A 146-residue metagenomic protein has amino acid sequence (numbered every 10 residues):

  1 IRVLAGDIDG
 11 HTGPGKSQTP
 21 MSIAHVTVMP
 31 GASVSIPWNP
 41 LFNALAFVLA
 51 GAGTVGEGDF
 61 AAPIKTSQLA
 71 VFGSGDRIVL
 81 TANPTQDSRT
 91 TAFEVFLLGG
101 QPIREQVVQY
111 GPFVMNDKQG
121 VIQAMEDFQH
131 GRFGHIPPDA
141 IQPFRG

Functional and structural regions predicted by a protein language model:
I1-G146: Jelly-roll (double-stranded beta-helix
